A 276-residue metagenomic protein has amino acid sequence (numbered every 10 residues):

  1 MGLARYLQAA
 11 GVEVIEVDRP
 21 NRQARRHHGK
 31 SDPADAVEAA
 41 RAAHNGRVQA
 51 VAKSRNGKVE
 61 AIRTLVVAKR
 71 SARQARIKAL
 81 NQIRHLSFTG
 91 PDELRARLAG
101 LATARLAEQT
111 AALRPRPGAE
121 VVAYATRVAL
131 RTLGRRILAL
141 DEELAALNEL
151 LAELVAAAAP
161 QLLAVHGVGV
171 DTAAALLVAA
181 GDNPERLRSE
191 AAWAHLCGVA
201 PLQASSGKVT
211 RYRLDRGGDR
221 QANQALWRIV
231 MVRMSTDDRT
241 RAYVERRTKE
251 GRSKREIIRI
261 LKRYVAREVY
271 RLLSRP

Functional and structural regions predicted by a protein language model:
M1-P276: A detector of single, family-specific signature residues that are central to catalytic or substrate-handling motifs
